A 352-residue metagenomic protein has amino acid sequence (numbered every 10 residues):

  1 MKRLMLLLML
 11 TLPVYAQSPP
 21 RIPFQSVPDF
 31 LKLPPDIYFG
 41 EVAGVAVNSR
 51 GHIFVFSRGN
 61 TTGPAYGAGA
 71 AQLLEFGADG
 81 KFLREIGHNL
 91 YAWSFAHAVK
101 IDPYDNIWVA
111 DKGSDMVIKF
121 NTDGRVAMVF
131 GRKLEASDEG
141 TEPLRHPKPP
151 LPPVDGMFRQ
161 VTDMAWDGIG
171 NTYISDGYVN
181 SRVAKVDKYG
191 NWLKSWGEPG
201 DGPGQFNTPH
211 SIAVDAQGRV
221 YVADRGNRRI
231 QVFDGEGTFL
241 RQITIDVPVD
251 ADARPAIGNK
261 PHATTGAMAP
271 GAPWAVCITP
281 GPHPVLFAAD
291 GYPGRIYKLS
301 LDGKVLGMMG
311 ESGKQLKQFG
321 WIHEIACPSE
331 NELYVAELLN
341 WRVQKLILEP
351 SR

Functional and structural regions predicted by a protein language model:
L4-L12: Sec-dependent N-terminal signal peptides
Q17-R352: Eukaryotic scaffold repeat domains enriched in small/polar residues
